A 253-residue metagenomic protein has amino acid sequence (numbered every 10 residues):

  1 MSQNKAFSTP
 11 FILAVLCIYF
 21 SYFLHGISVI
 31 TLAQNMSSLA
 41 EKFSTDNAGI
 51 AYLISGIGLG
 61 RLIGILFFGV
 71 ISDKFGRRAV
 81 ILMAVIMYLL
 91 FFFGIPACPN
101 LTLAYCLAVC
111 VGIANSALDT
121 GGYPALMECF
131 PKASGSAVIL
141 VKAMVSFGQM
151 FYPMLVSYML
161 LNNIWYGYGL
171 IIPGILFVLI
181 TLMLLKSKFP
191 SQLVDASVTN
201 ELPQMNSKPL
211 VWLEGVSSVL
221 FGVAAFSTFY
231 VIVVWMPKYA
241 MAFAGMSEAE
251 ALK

Functional and structural regions predicted by a protein language model:
L13-T45, I232-P237: Extracytoplasmic
I30, I57-L66, M150: Residue-level signature of mid-helix packing/kink "hotspots" within the transmembrane helices of 12-pass Major
L32-A33, V211-K253: Extracytoplasmic gate region of multi-pass secondary transporters
S44, G76, A97-T102, P131: Helix-breaking motifs and short loop linkers at transmembrane-helix boundaries and internal kinks in secondary membrane
I63-P99: Conserved MFS/SLC helix-loop-helix module at the cytosolic interface between two early adjacent transmembrane helices
L107-A143: Cytoplasmic helix-loop-helix junction between adjacent transmembrane helices in 12-TM secondary transporters
A133, A137-F189: Helix-loop-helix hairpin linking two adjacent transmembrane segments in secondary transporters
L185-N206: Flexible cytoplasmic inter-helical loops of multi-pass small-molecule transporters
